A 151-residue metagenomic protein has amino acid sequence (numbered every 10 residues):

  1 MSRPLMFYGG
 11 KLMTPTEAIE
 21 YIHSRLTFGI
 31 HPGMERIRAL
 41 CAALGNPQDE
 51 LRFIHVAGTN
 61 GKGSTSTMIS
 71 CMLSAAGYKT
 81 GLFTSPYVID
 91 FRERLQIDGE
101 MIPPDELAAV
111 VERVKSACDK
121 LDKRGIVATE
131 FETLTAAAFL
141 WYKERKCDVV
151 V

Functional and structural regions predicted by a protein language model:
F7-Y8, L12, M34, R38-D49 (+1 more regions): ATP-dependent carboxylate-amine ligase catalytic core
G10-F28: Charged, amphipathic alpha-helical linker segments immediately N-terminal to NTP-binding catalytic cores
A18, G33-I37, D49-R52, T65: Short N-terminal amphipathic alpha-helix/helix-capping patch enriched in small hydrophobics with frequent Ser/Thr
E20, C71, L140: Surface-exposed charge patches
I22, T59, T80, V151: Residue-level signal for inorganic ion chemistry
R52, V56, S64-G81: A conserved segment at the C-terminal end of the G1
N60-K62, Y87-V88: Short active-site-proximal "capping" loops at secondary-structure junctions
